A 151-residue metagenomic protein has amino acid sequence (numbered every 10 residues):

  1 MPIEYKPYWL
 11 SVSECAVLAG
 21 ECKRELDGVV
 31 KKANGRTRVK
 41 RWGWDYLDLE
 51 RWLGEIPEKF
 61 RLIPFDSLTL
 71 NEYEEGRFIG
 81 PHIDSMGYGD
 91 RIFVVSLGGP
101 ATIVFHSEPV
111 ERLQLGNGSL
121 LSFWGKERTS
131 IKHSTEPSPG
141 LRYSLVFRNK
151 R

Functional and structural regions predicted by a protein language model:
M1-R151: Non-heme Fe(II) oxygenase metal-center motifs and adjacent flexible, charged/small-residue loops
